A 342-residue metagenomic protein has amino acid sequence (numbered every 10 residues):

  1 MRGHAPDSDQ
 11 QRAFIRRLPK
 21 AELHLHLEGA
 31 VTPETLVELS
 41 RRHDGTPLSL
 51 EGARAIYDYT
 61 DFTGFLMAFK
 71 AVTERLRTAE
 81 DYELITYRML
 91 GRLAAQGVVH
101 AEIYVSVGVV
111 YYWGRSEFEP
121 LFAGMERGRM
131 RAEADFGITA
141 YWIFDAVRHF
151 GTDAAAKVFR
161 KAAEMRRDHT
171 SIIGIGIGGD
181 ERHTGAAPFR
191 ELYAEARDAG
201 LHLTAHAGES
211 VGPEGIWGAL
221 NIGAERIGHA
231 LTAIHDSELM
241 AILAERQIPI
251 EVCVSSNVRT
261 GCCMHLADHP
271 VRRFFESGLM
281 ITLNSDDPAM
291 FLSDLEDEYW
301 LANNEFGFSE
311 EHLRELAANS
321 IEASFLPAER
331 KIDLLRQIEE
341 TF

Functional and structural regions predicted by a protein language model:
M1-L201, S210-G215, N221, E225-R226 (+2 more regions): Metal-cofactor-binding active-site regions of metalloenzymes
L203-A205: Conserved hydrophobic beta-strand within the GNAT/NAT acetyltransferase core sheet that lines the active-site cleft
